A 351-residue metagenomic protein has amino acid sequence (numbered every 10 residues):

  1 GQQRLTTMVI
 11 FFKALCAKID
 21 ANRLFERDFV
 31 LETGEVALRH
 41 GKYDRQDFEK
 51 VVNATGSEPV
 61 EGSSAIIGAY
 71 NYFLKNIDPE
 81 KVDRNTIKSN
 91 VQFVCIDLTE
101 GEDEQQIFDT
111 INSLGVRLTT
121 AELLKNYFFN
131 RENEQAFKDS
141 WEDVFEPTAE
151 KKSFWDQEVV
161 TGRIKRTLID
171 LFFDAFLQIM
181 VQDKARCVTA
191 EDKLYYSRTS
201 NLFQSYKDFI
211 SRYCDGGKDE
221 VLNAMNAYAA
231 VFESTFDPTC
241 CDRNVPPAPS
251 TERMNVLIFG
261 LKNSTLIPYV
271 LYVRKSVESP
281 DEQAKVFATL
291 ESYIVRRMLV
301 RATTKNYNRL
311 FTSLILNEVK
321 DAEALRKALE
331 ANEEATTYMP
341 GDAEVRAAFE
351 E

Functional and structural regions predicted by a protein language model:
Q2-E351: Flexible coil/loop and intrinsically disordered segments
